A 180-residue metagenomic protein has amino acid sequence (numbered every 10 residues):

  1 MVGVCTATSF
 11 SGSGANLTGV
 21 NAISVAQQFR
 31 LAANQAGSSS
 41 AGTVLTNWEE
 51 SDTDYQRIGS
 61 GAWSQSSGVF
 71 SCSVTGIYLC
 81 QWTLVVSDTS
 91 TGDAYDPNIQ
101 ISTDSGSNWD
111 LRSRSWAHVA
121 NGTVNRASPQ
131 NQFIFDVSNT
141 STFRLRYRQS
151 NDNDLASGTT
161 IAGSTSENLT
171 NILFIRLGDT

Functional and structural regions predicted by a protein language model:
M1-V20: Low-complexity, small-hydrophobic/phenylalanine-enriched stretches that adopt extended beta/coil conformations used
A22-T180: Extracellular jelly-roll beta-sandwich "head" domains, especially the C-terminal globular C1q domain
